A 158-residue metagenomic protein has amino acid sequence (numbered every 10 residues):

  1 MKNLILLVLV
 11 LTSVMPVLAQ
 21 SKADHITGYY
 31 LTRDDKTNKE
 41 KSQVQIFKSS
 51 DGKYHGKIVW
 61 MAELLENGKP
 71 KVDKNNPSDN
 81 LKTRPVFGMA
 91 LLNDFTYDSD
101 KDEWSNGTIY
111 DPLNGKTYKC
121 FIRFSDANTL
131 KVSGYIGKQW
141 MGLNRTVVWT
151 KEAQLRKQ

Functional and structural regions predicted by a protein language model:
L4-V14, A19: Sec-dependent N-terminal signal peptides
L18-Y29: N-terminal helix-cap/turn-to-beta initiation motif at the start of protein domains
T32-K119, Q154: Central antiparallel beta-sheet cores of small beta-barrel/beta-sandwich binding domains
S50, D126-N128: Residue-level recognition of beta-strand termini and adjacent short loop/turns
N76-D79, T83, V132-W140: Short aromatic-glycine motifs in intrinsically disordered, low-complexity regions
P112-N114, C120-F124, I136-K138: Exposed beta-sheet edge/beta-hairpin loop segments within beta-rich domains
T129, I136-Q158: Edge beta-strand at a domain terminus
